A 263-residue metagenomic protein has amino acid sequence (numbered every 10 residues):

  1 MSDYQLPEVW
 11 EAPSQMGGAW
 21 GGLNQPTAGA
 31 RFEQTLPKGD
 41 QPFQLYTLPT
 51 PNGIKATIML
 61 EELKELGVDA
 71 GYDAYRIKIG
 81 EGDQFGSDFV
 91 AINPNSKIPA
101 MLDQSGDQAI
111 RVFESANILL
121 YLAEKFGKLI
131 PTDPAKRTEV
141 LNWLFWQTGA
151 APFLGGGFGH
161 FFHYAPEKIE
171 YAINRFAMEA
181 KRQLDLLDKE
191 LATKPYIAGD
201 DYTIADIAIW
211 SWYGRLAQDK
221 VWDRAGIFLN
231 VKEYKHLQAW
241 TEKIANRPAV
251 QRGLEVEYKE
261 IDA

Functional and structural regions predicted by a protein language model:
M1-N174, K181: GST-like domain detector, emphasizing the conserved glutathione-binding G-site in the N-terminal thioredoxin-like
S2-Q5, L122, P131, N142-N246: GST-like fold's C-terminal all-alpha helical module
A91, N246, E255: Phosphate-coordinating loops and pocket residues in cytosolic domains that bind phosphorylated ligands
N117, H236, A249: Residue-level recognition of oxygen-bearing side chains
V250-A263: C-terminal helix/juxtamembrane-tail motif
